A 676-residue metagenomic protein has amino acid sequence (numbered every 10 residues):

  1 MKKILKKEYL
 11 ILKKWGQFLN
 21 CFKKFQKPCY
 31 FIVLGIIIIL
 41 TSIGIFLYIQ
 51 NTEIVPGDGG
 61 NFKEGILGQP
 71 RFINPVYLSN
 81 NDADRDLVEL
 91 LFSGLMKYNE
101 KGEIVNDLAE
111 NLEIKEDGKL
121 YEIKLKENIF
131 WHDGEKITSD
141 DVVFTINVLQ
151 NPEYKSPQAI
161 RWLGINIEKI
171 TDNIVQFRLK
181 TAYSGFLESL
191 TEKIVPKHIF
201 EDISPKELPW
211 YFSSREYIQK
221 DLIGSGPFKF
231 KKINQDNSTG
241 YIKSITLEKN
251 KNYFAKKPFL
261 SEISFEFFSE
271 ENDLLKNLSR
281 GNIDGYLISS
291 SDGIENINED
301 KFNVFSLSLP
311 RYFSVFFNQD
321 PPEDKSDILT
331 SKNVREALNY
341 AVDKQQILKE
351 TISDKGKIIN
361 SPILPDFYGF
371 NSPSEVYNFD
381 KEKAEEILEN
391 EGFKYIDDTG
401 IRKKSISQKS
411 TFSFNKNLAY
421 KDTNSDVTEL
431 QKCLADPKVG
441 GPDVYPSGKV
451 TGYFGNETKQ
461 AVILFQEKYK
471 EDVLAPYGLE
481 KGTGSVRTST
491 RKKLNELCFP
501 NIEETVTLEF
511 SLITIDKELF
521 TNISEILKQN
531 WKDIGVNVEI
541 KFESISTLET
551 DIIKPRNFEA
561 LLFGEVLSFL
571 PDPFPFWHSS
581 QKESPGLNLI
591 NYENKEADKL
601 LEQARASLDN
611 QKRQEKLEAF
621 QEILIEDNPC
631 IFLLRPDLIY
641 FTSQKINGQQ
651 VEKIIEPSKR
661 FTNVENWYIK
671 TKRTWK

Functional and structural regions predicted by a protein language model:
S42, F46, F313, A341-E375 (+4 more regions): Detector for C-terminal structural segments
E64, G134, L278, D284 (+5 more regions): Periplasmic binding protein-like
G65-E116, N147, I223-S225: N-terminal lobe/hinge region of extracytoplasmic solute-binding protein
G68-R85, L108-A109, E135, P157 (+6 more regions): A structural "hinge/loop" feature
N99, K193-P258, E262, N272 (+3 more regions): Gly/Pro-rich hinge or "lid" segments in bacterial periplasmic/extracellular proteins
A159-P209: Surface-exposed binding/hinge segments that line and control ligand-binding clefts or catalytic entry sites
N166, K231-T246, S264-K325, Q345 (+3 more regions): Extracellular/periplasmic solute-recognition and catalytic clefts
G240-K249, L329-Y445, T488-Q529, E593 (+2 more regions): Append "and occasionally in soluble cytosolic enzymes with long acidic Gly/Pro-rich linkers
